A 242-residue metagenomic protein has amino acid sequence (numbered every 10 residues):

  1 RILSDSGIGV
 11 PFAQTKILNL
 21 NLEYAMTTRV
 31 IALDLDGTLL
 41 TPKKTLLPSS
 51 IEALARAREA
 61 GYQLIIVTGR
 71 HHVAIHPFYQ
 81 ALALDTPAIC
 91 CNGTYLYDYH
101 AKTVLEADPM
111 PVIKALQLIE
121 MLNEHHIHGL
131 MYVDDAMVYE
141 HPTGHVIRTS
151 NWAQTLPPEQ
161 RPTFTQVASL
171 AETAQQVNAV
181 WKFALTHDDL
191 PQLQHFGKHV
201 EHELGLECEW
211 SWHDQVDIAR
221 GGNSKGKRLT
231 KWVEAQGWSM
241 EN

Functional and structural regions predicted by a protein language model:
R1-P11: Extreme N-terminal basic, low-complexity initiation segments that serve as generic localization/processing leaders
P11-A25: Short, Lys/Arg-enriched N-terminal segments with co-localized hydrophobic residues within the first ~10-30 amino acids
M26, D36, R70-Y79, F183-H187 (+1 more regions): N-terminal-biased segments
R29-P42: Asp-based phosphoryl-transfer active-site loop
V30, P87, N242: Hydrophobic "anchor" residues on beta-strands that sit immediately upstream of conserved functional sites
L39, G61, G237: Conserved functional loop/turn residues at catalytic and ligand-binding sites
T45-A153: Active-site phosphate-binding/coordination module
M121, H125-H128, Y132-N242: Conserved acidic, metal-coordinating active-site core of Asp-based, Mg2+-dependent phosphoryl-transfer enzymes
